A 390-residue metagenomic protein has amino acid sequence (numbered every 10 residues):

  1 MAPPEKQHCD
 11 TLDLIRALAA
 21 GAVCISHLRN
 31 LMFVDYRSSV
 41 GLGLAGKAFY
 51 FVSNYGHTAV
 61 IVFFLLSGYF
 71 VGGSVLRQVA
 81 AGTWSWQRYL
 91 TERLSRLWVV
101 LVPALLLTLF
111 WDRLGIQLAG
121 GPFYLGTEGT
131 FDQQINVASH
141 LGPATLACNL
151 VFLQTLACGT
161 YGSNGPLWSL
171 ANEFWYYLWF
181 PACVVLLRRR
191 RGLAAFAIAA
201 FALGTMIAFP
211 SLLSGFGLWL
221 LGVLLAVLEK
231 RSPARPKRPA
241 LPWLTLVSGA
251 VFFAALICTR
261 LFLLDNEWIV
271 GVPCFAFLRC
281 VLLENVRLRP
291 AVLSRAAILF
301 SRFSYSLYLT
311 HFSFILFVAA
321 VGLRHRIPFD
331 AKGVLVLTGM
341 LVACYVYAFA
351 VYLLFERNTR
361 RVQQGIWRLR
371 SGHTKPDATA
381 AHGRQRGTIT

Functional and structural regions predicted by a protein language model:
M1-T11, G21, I25-G56, G72-R88 (+5 more regions): Alpha-helical transmembrane segments in multi-pass integral membrane proteins
C9, G72-L76, T91, L97 (+4 more regions): Hydrophobic alpha-helical segments with transmembrane-like composition
D13, A17-A20, S67, V99-V102 (+3 more regions): Residues within membrane-spanning alpha-helices of integral membrane proteins, especially the hydrophobic core/packing
V23, F64, F70, L105-T108 (+1 more regions): Helical transmembrane-bundle signal
G43-A48, V52, W98-N172, V272-L282: Membrane-interface helix-loop-helix regions
I61-F63, G217: His/acidic/aromatic-lined binding-pocket segments of jelly-roll/cupin-type domains and related regulatory beta-sandwich
V62, L170-A171, L309-T310: Membrane-interface loop-to-helix entry segments
Q364-T390: Extracellular/periplasmic envelope-modification machinery, especially enzymes that add or remove acyl/ester groups on
